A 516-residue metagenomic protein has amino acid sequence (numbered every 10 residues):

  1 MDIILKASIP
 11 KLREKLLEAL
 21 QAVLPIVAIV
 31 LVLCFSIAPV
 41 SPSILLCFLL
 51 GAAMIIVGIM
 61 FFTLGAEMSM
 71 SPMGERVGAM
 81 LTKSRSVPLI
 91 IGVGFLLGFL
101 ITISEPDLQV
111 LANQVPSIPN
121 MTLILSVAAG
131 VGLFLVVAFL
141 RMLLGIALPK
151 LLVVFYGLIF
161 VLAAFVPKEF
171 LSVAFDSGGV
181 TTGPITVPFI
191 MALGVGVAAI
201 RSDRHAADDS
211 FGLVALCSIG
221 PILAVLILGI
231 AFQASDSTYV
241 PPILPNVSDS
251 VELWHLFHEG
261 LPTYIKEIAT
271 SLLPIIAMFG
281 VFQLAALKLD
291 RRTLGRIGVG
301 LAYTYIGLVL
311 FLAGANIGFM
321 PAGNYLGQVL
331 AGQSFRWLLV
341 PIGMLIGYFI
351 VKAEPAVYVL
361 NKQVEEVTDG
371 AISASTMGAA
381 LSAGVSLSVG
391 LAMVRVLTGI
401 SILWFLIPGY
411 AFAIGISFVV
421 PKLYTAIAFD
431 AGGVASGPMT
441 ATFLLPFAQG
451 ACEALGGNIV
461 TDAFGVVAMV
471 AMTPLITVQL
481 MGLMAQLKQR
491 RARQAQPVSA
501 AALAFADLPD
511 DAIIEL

Functional and structural regions predicted by a protein language model:
M1-A19, V23, G74-P88, S202-L213 (+6 more regions): Intrinsically disordered, low-complexity non-transmembrane regions of multi-pass membrane transporters
D2, A138-V153, E169, V173 (+5 more regions): Juxtamembrane and boundary regions of transmembrane helices in multi-pass small-molecule transporters and channels
R13-A19, V40-L50, T82, V115-I124 (+7 more regions): Interfacial loop-to-helix junctions that mark the boundaries of transmembrane helices in multi-pass membrane
E14-A22, L46-A52, M80-P88, L148-V153 (+3 more regions): Alpha-helical transmembrane segments and their helix-start/interface "positive-inside/aromatic belt" motifs in integral
L24-I37, G51-F61, V93-L100, G130-R141 (+10 more regions): Hydrophobic core segments of alpha-helical transmembrane domains in multi-pass membrane transport and ion-translocation
V32-L46, A66-G74, L100-V115, F134-I146 (+11 more regions): Transmembrane helix-loop junctions in multi-pass membrane proteins
G78-M80, V87-L158, R336-S417: Helix-loop-helix junctions within the multi-pass membrane cores of secondary transporters/permeases
I243-A356: Transmembrane helical segments that form the transport core of multi-pass membrane transport proteins
